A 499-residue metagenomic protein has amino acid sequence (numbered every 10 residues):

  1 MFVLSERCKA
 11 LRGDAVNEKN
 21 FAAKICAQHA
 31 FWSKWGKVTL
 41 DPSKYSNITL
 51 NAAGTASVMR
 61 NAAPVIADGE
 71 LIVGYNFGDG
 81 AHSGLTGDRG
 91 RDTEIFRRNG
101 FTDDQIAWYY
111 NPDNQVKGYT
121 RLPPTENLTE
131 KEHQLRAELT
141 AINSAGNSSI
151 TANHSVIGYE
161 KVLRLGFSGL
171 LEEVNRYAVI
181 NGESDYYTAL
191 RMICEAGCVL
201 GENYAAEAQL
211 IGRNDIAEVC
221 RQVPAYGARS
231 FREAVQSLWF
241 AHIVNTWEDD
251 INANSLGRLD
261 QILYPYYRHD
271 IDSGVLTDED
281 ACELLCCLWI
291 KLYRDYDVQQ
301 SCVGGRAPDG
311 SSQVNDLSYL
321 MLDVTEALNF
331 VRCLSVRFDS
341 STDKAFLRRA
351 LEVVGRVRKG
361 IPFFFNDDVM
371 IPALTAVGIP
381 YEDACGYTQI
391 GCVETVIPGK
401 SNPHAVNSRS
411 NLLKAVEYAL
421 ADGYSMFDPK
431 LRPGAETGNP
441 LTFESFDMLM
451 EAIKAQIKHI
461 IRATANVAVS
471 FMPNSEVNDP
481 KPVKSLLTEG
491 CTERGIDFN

Functional and structural regions predicted by a protein language model:
M1-L190, L210-N499: Conserved catalytic cores of very large enzyme subunits
L190-I193, G197: Amphipathic alpha-helix face/heptad-repeat signature
